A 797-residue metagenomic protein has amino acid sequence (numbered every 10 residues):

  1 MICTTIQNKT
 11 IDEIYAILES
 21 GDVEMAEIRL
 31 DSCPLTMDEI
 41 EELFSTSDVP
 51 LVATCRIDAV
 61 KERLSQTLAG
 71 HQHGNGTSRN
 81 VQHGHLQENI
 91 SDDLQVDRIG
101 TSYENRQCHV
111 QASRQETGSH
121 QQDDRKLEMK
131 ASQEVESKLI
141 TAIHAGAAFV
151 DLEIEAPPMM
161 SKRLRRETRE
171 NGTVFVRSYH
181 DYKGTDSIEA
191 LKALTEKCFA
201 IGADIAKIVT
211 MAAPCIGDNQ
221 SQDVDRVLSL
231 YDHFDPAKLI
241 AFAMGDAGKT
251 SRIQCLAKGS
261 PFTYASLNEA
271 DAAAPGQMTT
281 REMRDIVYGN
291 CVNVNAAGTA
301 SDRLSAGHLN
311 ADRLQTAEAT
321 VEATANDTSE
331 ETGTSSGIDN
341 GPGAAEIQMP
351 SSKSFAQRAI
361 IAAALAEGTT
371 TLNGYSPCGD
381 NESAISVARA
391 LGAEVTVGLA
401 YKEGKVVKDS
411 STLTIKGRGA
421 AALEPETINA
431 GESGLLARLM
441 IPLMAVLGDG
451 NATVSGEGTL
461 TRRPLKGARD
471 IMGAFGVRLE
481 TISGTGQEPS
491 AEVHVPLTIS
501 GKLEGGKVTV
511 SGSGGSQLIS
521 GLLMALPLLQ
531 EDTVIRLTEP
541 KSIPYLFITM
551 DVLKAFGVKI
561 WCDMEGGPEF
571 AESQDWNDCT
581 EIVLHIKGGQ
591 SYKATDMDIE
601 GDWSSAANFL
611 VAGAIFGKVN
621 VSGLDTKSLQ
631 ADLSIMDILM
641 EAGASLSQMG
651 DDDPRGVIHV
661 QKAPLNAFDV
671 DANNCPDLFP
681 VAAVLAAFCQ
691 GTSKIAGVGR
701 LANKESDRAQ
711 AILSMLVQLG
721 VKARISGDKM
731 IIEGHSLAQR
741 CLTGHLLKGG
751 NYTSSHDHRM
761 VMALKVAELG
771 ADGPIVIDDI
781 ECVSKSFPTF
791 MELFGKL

Functional and structural regions predicted by a protein language model:
M1-I14, Y288-G298, A344: N-terminal amphipathic alpha-helix/helix-capping segment at the start of soluble metabolic enzymes
I2-H71, D124-E167, R177-S187, G431: Active-site beta->alpha loop and helix N-cap motifs at the rims of alpha/beta catalytic domains
T5-K9, D31-C33, T54-V60, E153-E155 (+8 more regions): Active-site beta-loop-alpha junctions enriched in small/polar residues
C33-L35, D58-S65, R125-K130, A156-M159 (+7 more regions): Short, small-residue-enriched loops and turns at beta-alpha junctions that line or gate enzyme active sites
Q66-H73, R79-Q95, I99, Y103-E116 (+3 more regions): Intrinsically disordered, low-complexity repeat/linker tracts enriched for polar/charged residues
E155-C291: Catalytic alpha/beta core domains of metabolic enzymes, predominantly
V292-L797: Short, structured segments at the rim of ligand-binding sites
